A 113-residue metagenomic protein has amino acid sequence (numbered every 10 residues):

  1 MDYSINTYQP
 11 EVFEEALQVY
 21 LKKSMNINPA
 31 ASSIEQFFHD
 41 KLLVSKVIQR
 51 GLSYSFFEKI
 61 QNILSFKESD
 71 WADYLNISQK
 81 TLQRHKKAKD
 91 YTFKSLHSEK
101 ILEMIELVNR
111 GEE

Functional and structural regions predicted by a protein language model:
M1-E113: Non-transmembrane "mature" sequence context
